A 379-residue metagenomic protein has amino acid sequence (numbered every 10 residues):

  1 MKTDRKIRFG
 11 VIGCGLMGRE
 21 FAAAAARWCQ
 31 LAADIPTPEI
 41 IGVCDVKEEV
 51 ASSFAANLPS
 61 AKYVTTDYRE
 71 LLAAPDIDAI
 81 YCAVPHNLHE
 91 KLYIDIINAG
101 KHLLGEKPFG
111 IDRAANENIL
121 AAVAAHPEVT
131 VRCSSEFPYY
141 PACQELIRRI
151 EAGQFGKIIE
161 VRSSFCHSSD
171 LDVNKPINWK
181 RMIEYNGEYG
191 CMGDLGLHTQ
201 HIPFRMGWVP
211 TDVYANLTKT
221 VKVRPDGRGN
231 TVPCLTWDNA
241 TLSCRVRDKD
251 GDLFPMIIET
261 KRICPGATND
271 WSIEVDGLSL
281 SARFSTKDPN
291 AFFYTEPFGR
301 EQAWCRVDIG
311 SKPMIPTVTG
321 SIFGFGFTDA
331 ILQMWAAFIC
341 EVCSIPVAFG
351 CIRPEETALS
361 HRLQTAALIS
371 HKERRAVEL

Functional and structural regions predicted by a protein language model:
M1-P59: N-terminal Rossmann-like dinucleotide-binding module
M1-T3, A79-Y81, A124, S285 (+1 more regions): C-terminal helix-rich "cap/oligomerization" subdomain common to oxidoreductases
R19-Q30, I119-L120, Q144-R148, C244 (+1 more regions): Short, well-ordered amphipathic alpha-helices
R27-P36, A125-H126, G153, R247-G251 (+1 more regions): Alpha-helix termini
K62-D67: Conserved SAM-binding strand-loop segment of SAM-dependent methyltransferases
A79, P85-H86, E90-P138, G153: Beta-strand-loop-alpha-helix segment that lines the small-molecule cofactor/substrate pocket of alpha/beta enzymes
V129, F137-L235, R374: Predominantly a Rossmann-like dinucleotide-binding segment in NAD(P)-dependent oxidoreductases
D194, H198-Y294, M334-V347, T365-A366 (+1 more regions): Contiguous beta-strand/loop segments that form the cofactor/metal-binding neighborhood of enzyme cores
